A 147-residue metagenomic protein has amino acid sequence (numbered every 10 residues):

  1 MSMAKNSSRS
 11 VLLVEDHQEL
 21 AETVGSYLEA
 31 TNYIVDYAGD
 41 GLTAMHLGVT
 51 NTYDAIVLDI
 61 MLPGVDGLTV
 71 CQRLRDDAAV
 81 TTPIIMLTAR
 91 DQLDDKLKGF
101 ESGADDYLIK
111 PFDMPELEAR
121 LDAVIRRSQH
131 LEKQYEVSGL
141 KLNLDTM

Functional and structural regions predicted by a protein language model:
M1-S128: N-terminal/domain-start alpha-helical segments
R9-S10, D122-M147: Short, Lys/Arg-enriched segments at the junction into DNA-binding effector domains of transcriptional regulators
